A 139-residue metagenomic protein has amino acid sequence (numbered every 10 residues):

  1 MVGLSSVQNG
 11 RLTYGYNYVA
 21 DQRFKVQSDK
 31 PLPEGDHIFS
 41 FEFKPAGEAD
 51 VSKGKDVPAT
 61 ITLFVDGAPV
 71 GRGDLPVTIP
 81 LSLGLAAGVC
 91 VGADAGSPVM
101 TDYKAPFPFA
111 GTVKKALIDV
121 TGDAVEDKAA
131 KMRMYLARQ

Functional and structural regions predicted by a protein language model:
M1-Q139: Extracellular glycan-associated modules
